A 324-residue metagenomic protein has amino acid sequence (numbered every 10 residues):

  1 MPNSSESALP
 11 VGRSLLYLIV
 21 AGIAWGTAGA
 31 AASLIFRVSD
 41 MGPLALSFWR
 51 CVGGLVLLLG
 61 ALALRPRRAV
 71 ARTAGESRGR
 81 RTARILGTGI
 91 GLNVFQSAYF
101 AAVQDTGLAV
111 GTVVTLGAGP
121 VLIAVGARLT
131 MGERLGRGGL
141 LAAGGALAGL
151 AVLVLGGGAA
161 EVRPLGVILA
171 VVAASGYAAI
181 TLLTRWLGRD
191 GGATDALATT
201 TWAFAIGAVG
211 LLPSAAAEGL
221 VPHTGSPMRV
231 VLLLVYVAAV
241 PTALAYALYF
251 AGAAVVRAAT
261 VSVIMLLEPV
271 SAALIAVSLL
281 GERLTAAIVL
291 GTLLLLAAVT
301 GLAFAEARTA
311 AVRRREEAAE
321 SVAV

Functional and structural regions predicted by a protein language model:
M1-W49, G54, V94, A98 (+4 more regions): Glycine-/small-residue-enriched transmembrane alpha-helix faces in small-molecule transporters and effluxers
G12-Y17, A45-A63, A142-G144, L165-V172 (+2 more regions): Hydrophobic alpha-helical transmembrane segments of multi-pass integral membrane proteins, especially transporters
G22, G111-A118, T184-A208, T242-S278: Helix-helix packing/entry segments at the starts of transmembrane helices
A24, L62-V110, T115, A124 (+2 more regions): Specific transmembrane alpha-helical segments of multi-pass solute transporters/efflux pumps, especially DMT/EamA
G26, A30, V52, L59 (+10 more regions): Hydrophobic/small/kink-forming positions within alpha-helical transmembrane segments of polytopic membrane proteins
I35, L46, R50, A102 (+6 more regions): Hydrophobic/aromatic residues within transmembrane alpha-helices of multi-pass small-molecule transporters
L58, L135-G156, A174-Y177, I275 (+1 more regions): Hydrophobic transmembrane alpha-helices of multi-pass small-molecule transport proteins
L62, G119-G144, V270-V289: C-terminal transmembrane-helix exit sites in multi-pass transporters
